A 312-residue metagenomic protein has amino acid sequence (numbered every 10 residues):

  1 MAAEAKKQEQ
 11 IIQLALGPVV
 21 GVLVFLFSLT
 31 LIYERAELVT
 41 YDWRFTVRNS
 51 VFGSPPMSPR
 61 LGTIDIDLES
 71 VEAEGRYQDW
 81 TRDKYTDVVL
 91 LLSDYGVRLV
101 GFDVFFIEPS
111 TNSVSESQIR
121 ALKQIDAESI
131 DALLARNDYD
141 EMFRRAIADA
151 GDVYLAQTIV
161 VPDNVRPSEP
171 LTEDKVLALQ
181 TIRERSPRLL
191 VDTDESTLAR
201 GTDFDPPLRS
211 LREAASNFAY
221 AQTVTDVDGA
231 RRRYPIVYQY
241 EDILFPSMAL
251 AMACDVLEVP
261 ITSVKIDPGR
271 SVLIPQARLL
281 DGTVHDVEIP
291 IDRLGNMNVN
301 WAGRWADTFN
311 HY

Functional and structural regions predicted by a protein language model:
A2-N298, A302-A306: Non-transmembrane functional regions of envelope-associated proteins
A306-Y312: Short, intrinsically disordered, charge-balanced linker/junction segments flanking boundaries in proteins
